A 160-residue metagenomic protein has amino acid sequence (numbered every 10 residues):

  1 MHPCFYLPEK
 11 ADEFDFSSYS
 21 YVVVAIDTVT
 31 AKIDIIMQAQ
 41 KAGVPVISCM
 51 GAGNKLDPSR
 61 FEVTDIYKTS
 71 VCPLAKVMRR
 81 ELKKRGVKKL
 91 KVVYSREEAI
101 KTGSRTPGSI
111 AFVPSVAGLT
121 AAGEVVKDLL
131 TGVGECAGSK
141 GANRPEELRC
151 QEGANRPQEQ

Functional and structural regions predicted by a protein language model:
M1, E159-Q160: Accessible peptide chain termini
M1-K140, C150: Adenine nucleotide-associated cytosolic modules
S139, P145-L148, P157-Q158: Intrinsically disordered, low-complexity repeat/linker tracts enriched for polar/charged residues
G153-A154: Extended rod-forming repeat segments used as scaffolds/tethers
